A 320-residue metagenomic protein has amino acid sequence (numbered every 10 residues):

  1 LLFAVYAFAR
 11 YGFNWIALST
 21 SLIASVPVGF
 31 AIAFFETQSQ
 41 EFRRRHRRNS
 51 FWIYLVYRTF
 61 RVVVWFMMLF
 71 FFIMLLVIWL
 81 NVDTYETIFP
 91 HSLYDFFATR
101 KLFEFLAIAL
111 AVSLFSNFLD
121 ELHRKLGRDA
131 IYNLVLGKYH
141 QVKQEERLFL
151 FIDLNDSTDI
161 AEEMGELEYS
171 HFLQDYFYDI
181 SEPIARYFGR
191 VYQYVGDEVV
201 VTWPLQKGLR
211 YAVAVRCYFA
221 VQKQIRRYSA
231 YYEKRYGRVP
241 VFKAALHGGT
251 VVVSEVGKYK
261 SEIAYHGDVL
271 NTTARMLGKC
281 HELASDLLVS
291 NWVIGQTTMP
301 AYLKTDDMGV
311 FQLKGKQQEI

Functional and structural regions predicted by a protein language model:
L1-S21: Membrane-anchoring hydrophobic segments
A17-S39: Generic alpha-helical transmembrane segments
I32-Q40, F51-R100: Hydrophobic transmembrane alpha-helices
V82-E145: Regulatory cytosolic signal-relay segments
Q141-R216: Catalytic NTP-binding/metal-coordinating core of nucleotidyl cyclase/transferase enzymes
Y187-V213, S229-D268: Catalytic core of nucleotidyl cyclases, primarily class III adenylyl/guanylyl cyclases
H247, D268-N291: Catalytic/regulatory signature loops of cyclic-dinucleotide turnover enzymes and related class III nucleotidyl cyclases
E282-I320: Cytosolic regulatory/linker segments at or just downstream of nucleotide-handling modules in signal-transduction
